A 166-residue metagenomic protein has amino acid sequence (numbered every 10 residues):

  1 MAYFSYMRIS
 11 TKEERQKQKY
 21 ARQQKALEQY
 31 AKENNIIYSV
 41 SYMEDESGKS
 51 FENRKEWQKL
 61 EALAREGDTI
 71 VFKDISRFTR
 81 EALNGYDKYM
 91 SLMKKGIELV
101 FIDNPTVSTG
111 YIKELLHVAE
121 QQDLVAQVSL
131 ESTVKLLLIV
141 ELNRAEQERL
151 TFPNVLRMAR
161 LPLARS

Functional and structural regions predicted by a protein language model:
M1-A159: Short, structured surface patches at the beginning of a domain
L161, R165-S166: Short, Lys/Arg-enriched anionic-surface-contact patches
